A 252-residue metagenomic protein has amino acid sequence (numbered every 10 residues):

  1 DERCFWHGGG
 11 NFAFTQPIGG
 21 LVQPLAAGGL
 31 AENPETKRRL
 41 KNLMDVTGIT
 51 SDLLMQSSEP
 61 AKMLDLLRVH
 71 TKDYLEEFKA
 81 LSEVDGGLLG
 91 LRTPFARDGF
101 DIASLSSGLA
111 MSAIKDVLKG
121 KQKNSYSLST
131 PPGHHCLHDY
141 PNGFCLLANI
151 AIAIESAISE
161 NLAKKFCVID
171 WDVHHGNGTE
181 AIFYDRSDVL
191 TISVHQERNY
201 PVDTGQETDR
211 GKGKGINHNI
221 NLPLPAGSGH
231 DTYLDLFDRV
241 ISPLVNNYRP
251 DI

Functional and structural regions predicted by a protein language model:
D1-I252: HDAC/HDAC-like amidohydrolase catalytic core signature
